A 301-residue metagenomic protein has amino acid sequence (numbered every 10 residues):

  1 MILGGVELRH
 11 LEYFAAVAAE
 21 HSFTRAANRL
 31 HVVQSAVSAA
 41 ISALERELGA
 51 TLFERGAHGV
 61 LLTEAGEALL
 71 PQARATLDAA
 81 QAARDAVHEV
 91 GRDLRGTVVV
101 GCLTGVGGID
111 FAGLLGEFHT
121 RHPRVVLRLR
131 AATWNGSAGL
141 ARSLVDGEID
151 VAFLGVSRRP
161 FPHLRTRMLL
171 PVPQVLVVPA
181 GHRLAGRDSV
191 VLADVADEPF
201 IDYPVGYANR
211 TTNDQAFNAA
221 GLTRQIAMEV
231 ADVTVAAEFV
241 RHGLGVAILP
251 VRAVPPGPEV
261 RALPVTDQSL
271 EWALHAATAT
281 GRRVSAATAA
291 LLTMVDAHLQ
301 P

Functional and structural regions predicted by a protein language model:
A16-A36: Short helix-boundary/capping micro-motifs
E45-E67: A short LG(V/I)-centered, amphipathic sequence patch enriched for acidic residue(s) preceding the LG motif
E47-L48, L69-G91, L114: Alpha-helical linker/hinge and terminal dimerization helices associated with HTH transcriptional regulators
R95-P160: Central regulatory/effector-binding core of bacterial HTH transcription factors
G155, A185, P199-A220, V284-L292: Secondary-structure junction motif
H163-F200: Flexible hinge/capping segments at coil-to-helix
R165-V175, A247-R252, P258-A273: Short beta-strand->loop
A262-P301: A late-sequence structural motif
